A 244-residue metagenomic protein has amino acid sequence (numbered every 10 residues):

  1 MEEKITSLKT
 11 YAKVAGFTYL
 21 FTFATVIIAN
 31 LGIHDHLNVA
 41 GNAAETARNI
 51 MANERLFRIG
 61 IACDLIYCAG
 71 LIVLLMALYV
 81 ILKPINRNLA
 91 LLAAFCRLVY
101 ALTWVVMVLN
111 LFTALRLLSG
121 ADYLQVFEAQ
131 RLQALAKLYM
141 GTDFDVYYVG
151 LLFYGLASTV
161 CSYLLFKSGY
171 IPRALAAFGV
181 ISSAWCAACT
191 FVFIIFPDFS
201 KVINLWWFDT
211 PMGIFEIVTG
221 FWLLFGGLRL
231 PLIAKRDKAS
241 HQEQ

Functional and structural regions predicted by a protein language model:
M1-Q244: Hydrophobic, aromatic-enriched alpha-helical segments typical of multi-pass transmembrane helices
